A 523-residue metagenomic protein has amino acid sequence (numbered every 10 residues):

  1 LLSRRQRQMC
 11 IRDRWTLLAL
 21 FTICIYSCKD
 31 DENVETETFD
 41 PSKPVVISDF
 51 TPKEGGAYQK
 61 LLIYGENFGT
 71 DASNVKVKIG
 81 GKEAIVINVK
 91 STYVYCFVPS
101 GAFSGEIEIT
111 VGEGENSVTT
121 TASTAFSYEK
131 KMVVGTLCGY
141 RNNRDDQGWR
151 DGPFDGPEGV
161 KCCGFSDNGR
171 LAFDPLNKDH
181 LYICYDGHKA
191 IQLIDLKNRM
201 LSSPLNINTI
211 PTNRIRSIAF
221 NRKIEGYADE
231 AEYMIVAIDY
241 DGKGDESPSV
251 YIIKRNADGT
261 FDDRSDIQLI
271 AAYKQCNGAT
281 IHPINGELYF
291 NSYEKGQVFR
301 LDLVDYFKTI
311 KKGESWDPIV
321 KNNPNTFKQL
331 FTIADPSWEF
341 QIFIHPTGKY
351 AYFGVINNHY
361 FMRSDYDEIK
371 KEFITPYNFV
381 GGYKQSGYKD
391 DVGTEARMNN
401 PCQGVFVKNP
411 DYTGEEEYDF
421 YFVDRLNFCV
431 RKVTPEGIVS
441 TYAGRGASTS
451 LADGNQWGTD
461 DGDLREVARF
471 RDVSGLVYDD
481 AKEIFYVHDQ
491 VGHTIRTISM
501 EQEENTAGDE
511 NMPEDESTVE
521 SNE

Functional and structural regions predicted by a protein language model:
L1-I11: Single conserved hydrophobic/aromatic residue that forms the stacking wall/gate of nucleotide- or nucleobase-binding
C24-S27: C-terminal motif of bacterial Sec signal peptides marking the signal peptidase cleavage site
K29-T136, H180-Y182, E510-M512, T518-E520: Ser/Thr/Pro-rich low-complexity tracts
I63, K130-D167, N198-I218, Y240-G242 (+6 more regions): Gly/Pro-rich loop segments of beta-rich domains
G112, L176, C184-G187, A237-D241 (+10 more regions): Short loop/turn segments immediately following the C-termini of beta-strands
L171-F173, I218, A279, F340-I344 (+2 more regions): Hydrophobic core register within WD40 beta-propeller blades
H180-I183, Y227, E232-A237, E287-N291 (+4 more regions): Conserved beta-propeller blade signature
A468-E523: Blade-level signature of beta-propeller repeat domains, shared across WD40, Kelch, NHL, RCC1 and BNR/Asp-box propellers
